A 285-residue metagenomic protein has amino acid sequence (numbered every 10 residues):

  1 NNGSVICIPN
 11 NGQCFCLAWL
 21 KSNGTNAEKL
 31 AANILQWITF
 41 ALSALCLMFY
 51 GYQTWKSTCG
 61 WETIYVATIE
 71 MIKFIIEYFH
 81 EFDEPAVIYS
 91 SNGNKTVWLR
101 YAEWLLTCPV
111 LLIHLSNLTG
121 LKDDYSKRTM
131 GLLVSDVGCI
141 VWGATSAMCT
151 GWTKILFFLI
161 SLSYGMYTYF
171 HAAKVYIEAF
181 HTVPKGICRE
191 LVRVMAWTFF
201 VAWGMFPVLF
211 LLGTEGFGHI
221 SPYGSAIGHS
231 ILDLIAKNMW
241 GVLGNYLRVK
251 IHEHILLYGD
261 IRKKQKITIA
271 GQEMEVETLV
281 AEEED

Functional and structural regions predicted by a protein language model:
N2-S43: Hydrophobic transmembrane alpha-helical segments in integral membrane proteins
E28-I38, E62-Y65, I69, T96-P109 (+4 more regions): Physicochemical signature of membrane-embedded alpha-helices that form the seven-helix bundle of GPCRs, emphasizing
L30-W55, A67, M71-F74: First transmembrane helix
A41-L42, C59-D83, A202-G213: Hydrophobic alpha-helical transmembrane segments of multi-pass membrane proteins
L45-F49, V141-S146, Y164-G186, V201 (+1 more regions): Alpha-helical transmembrane segments in multipass membrane proteins, preferentially the mid-helix core
L47-G51, E77, E81, P85-N92 (+1 more regions): Internal transmembrane alpha-helix with an interfacial aromatic "cap," most often the third helix
L121-D123, T145-L159, M166: Membrane-interface helix caps and helix-loop-helix hairpins in membrane proteins
K174, V194-E283: C-terminal transmembrane-bundle signature of multipass membrane proteins, characterized by strong activation on
